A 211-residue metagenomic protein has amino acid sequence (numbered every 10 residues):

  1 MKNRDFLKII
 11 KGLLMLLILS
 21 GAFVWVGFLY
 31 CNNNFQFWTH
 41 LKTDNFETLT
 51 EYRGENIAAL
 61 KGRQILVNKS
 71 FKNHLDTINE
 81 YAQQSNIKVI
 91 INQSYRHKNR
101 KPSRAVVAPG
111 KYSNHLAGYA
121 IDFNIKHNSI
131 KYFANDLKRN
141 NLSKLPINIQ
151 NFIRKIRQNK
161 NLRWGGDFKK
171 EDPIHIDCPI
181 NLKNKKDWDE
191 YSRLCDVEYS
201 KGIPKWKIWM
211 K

Functional and structural regions predicted by a protein language model:
K2-L19: N-terminal Sec-pathway targeting helices
L19-L29: Hydrophobic alpha-helical membrane-insertion segments, chiefly the h-region of N-terminal signal peptides
G27, C31-N33, G110-K211: Catalytic cores and adjacent binding grooves of peptidoglycan-active enzymes
F37-N92: Active-site acidic/histidine clusters and adjacent loop/turn architecture that either coordinate catalytic ions
N79-N86, N99, H127, K160 (+1 more regions): Sec/Tat-exported extracytoplasmic proteins
K88-R104: Acidic helix-start/capping segments at beta-turn-to-alpha-helix junctions
R104-G110: Alpha-helical scaffolding within the catalytic cores of extracellular/periplasmic polymer-degrading hydrolases
